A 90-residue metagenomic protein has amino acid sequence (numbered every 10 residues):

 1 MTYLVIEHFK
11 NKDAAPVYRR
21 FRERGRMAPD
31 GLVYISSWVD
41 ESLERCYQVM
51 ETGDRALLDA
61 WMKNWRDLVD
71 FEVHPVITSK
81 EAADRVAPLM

Functional and structural regions predicted by a protein language model:
M1-R45, G53-L57, I77-M90: Short S/T/G/P-rich N-terminal loop/turn motif that feeds into the first structured element of a domain
D13-A14, D67-V69: A short local loop/turn or secondary-structure capping micro-motif enriched for an aromatic residue
Q48: Extracellular/luminal beta-rich ligand-recognition and adhesion surfaces characterized by aromatic-Gly/Pro-enriched
E51-T52, N64: Conserved catalytic core of Hanks-type protein kinase domains
L58-W65: Short, electropositive alpha-helical surface patch
L68-S79: Conserved short beta-strand edge segments in small beta-sheet-based binding/regulatory domains
